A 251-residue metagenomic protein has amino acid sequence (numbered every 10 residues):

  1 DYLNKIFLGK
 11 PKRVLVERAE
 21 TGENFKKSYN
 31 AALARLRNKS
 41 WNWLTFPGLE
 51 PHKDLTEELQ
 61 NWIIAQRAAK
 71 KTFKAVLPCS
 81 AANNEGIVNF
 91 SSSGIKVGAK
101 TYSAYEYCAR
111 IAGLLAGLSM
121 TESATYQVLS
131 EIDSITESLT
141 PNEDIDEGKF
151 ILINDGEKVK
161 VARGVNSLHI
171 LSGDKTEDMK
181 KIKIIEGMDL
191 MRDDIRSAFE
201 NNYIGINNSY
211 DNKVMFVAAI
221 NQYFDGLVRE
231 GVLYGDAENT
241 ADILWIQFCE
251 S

Functional and structural regions predicted by a protein language model:
D1-S251: Surface-exposed assembly/interface segments
